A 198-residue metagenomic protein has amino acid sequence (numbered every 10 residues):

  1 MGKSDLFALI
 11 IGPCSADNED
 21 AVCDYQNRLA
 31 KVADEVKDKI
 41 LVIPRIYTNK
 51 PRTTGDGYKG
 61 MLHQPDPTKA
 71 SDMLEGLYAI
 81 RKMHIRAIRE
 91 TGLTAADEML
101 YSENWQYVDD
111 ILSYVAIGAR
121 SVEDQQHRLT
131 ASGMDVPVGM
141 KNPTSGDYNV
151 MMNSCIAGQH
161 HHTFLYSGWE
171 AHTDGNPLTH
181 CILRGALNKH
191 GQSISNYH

Functional and structural regions predicted by a protein language model:
M1-S4: N- or domain-start disorder-to-order transition segments that initiate the globular core
G12: Conserved, mostly hydrophobic/aromatic
S15-A16: Short strand->helix junction
E19-C23: Conserved strand-to-helix beginnings and helix N-cap segments that scaffold or border functional pockets
Q26-N27, V32, K39-Y197: Active-site-facing alpha/beta catalytic cores
